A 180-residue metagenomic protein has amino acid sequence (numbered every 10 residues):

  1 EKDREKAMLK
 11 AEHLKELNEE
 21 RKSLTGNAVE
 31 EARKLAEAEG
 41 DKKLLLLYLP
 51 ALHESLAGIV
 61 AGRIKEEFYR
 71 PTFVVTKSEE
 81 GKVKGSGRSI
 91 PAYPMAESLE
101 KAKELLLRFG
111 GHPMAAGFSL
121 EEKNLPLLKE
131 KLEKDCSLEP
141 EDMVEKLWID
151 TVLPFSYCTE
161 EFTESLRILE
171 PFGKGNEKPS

Functional and structural regions predicted by a protein language model:
E1-N124: Hydrophobic helix-and-loop "lid/oligomerization" segment in the mid-to-C-terminal part of catalytic domains
A57-I59, K129, E160-T163: Conserved strand-to-helix beginnings and helix N-cap segments that scaffold or border functional pockets
S98-K103, K129-C136: Short amphipathic alpha-helices in soluble, non-transmembrane regions that often serve as interface/regulatory elements
L106-F109, L128, F172, P179-S180: Aromatic-residue hotspot detector
D135-S180: A contiguous loop/helix-start segment that scaffolds small-molecule binding in enzyme catalytic cores
